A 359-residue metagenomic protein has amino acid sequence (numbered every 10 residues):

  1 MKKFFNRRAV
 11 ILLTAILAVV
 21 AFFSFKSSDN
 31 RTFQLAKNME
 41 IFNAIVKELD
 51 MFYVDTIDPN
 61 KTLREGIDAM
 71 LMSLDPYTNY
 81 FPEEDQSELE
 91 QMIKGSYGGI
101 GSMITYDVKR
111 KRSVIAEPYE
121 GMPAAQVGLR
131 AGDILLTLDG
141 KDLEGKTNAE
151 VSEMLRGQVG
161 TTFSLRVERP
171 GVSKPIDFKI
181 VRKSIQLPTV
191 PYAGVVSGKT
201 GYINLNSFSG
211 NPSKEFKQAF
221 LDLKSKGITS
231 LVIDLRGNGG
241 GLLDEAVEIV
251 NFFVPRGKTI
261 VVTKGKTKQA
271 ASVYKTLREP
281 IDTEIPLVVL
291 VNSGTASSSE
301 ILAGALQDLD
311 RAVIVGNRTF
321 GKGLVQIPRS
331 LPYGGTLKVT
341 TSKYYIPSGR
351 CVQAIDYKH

Functional and structural regions predicted by a protein language model:
K2-Y80, Y106-K109, S113, M122: Terminal targeting/pro-maturation regions of precursor/exported proteins
F25-N38, F42-V54, D58-P59, V114-P118 (+2 more regions): Cleft-lining beta-strand/loop regions that shape enzyme active-site pockets
Y77-V114: PDZ/PDZ-like peptide-tail recognition elements
T105, R166-P170, Y345: A generic structural motif
T189, Y345-S348: Scaffold/interface architecture of coatomer-like assemblies
L331-S342: Short acidic, Pro/Gly- and aromatic-enriched capping/linker segments at domain boundaries
P347-H359: Conserved functional hotspot residues or short segments at active or partner-binding sites across diverse domains
